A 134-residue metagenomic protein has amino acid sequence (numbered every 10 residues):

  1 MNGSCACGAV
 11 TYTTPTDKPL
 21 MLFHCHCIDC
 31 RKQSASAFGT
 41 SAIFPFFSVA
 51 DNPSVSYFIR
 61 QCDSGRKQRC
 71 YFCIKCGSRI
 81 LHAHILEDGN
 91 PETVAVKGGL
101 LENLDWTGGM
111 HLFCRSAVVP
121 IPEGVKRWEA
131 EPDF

Functional and structural regions predicted by a protein language model:
M1-S4, A9-F134: A short Gly-Trp-Pro
